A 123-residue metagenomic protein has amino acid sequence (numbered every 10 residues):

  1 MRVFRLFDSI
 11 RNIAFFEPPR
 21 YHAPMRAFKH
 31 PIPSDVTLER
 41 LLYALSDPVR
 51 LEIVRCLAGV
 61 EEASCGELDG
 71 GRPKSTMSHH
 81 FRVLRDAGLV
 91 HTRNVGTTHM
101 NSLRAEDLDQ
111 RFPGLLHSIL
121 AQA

Functional and structural regions predicted by a protein language model:
R2-T37, R55, G59, R104-A123: Amphipathic alpha-helical dimerization/coiled-coil segments that flank or bridge DNA-binding/regulatory modules
F4, I13, Y43, P48 (+2 more regions): Helix-centric, low-specificity signal for extended rod-like, repetitive segments
R20, M77-S78, T97: Intrinsically disordered, low-complexity regions enriched for glutamine and histidine
P24, F81-R82, N101: Compositionally biased, intrinsically disordered low-complexity segments enriched in polar/proline residues
M25-R26, V36-T37, E52-I53, T76-H79 (+1 more regions): Short hydrophobic/aromatic-rich motifs at helix boundaries and adjacent loops
E39-P73, V95, H99-D107: N-terminal helix-turn-helix DNA-binding core of bacterial DNA-binding proteins
G66-T92: Canonical helix-turn-helix DNA-binding module
A87-H91, H99-L103, H117: A general structural signal for short secondary-structure boundary/capping elements
